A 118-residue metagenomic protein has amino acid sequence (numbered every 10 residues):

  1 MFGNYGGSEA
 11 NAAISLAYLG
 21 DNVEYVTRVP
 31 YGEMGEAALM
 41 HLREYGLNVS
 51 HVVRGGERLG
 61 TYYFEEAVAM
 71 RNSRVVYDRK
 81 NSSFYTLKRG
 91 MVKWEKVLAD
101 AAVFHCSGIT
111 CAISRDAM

Functional and structural regions predicted by a protein language model:
M1-N72, K80, K96: Substrate-binding N-lobe of the ribokinase-like
H41-R43, V49, V68-M118: Ribokinase/PfkB-type carbohydrate-kinase core domain
